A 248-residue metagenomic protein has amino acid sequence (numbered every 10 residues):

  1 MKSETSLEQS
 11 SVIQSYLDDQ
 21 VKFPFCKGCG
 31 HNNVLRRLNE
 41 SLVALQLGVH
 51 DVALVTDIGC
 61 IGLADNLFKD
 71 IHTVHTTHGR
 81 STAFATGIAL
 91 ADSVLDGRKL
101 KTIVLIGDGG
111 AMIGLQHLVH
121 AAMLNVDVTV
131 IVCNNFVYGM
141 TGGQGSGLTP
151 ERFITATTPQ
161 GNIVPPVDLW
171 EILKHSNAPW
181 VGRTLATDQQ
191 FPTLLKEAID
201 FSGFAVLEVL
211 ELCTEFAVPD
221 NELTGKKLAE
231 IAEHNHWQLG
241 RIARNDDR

Functional and structural regions predicted by a protein language model:
S3-T5, T187, F191-R248: Glycine/aspartate-rich loop-and-adjacent alpha/beta segment that forms the canonical ThDP
S6-T77: Active-site diphosphate/adenylate-binding microenvironment
I13, S146-F201: Conserved thiamine diphosphate
F25-K27, I103-I106, W180-L185, V206: Short catalytic-loop micro-motif centered on adjacent basic/acidic residues
C29-R37, V49, G79-A83, Q116 (+3 more regions): Conserved active-site and cofactor/substrate-binding residues in soluble primary-metabolism enzymes
C60-G139: Thiamine diphosphate
I71-T73, S146-P150, L223-K226: Short, hinge-like loop/turn segments at secondary-structure boundaries
V74-H78, F153-V164, H236-L239: A short acidic, glycine-rich active-site loop that binds or catalyzes chemistry on phosphate/adenosine moieties
